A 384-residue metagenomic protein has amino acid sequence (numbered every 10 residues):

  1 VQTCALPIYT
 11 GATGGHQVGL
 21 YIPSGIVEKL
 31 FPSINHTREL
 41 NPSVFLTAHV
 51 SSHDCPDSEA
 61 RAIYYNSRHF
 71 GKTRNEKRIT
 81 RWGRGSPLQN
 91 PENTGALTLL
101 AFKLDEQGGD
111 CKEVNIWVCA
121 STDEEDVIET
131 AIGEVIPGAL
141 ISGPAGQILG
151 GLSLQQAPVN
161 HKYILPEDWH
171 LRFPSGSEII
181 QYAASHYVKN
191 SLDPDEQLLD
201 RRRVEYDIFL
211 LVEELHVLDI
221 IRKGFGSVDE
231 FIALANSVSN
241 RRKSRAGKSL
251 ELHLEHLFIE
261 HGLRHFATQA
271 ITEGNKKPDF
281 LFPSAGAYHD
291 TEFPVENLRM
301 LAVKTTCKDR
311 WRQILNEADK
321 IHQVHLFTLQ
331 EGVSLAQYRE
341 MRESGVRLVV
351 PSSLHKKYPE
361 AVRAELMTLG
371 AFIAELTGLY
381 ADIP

Functional and structural regions predicted by a protein language model:
Q2-L6: Short, small-residue-biased leader/transition segments that mark boundaries at the very start of proteins
Y9-S43, T47: Short, surface-exposed loop/strand segments
Y9-V18, S227-K276: Acidic-basic catalytic patches of nuclease active cores, encompassing PD-(D/E)XK and other metal-cofactor nuclease
I34-P87: A broadly used, surface-exposed interaction patch
S58-R74, P91-K112, W117-G146, Y338-P384: Charged, structured surface patches that assemble and position nucleic-acid processing machinery
T122-L198, R363: Phosphate-handling catalytic interfaces
K162-K248, L252-H253: Interdomain/boundary linker segments immediately adjacent to catalytic/signaling cores
E255, I259, H265-P384: Catalytic core segments in nucleotide and nucleic-acid processing enzymes
